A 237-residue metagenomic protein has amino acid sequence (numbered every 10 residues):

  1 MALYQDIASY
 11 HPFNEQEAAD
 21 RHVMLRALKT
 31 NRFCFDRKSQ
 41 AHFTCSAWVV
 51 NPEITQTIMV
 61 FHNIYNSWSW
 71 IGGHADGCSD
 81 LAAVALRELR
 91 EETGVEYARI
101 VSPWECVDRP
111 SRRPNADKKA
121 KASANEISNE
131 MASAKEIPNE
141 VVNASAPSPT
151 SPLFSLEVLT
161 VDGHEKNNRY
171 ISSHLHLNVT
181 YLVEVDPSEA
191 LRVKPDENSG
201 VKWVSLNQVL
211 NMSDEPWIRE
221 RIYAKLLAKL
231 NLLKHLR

Functional and structural regions predicted by a protein language model:
S9-S46: Acidic, metal-coordinating catalytic segment for phosphate/diphosphate chemistry, firing primarily on the Nudix
C45, T55, L177-V179, S199: Change "...and in nucleic-acid phosphodiester-cleaving endonucleases..." to "...and in nucleic-acid processing enzymes
I54-E91, V95-A98, E105, M212: Conserved Nudix-box catalytic region and its N-terminal flanking loop in Nudix hydrolases and closely related
N63-N66, D108, E197-G200: Short, solvent-exposed aromatic-acidic interface loops
E105-T150: Intrinsically disordered, low-complexity terminal tails and inter-domain linkers enriched for S/T/G/P/D/E
R112-D117, P147-E189: Active-site-adjacent beta-strand/loop module that shapes the phosphate/pyrophosphate-binding cleft
T180-E184, R192-Y223: NUDIX/MutT-family hydrolases
W217-R237: Charged phosphate-binding loop/patch that engages nucleotide di/tri-phosphates or the phosphate backbone of nucleic
